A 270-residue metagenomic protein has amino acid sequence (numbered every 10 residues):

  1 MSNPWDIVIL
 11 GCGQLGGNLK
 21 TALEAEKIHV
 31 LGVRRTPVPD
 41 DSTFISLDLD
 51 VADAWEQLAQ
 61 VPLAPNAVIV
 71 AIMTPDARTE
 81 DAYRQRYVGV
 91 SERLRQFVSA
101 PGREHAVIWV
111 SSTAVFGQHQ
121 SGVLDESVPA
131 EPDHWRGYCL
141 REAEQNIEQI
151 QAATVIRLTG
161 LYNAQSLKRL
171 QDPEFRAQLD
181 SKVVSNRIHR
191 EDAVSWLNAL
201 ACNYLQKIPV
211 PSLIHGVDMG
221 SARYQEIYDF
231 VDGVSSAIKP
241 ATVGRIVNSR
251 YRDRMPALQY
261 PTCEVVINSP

Functional and structural regions predicted by a protein language model:
G16-G17: N-terminal Rossmann-fold NAD(P) dinucleotide-binding loop
T43-P65: Conserved Rossmann-fold cofactor-binding substructure of NAD(P)-dependent oxidoreductases
N66-I108, E142: NAD(P)-cofactor binding segment of oxidoreductase domains
R95-D133: Conserved Rossmann-fold NAD(P)-dependent oxidoreductase catalytic core, especially the SDR/UDP-sugar
S112, Q145-A164: Conserved beta-loop-beta element that borders a ligand/cofactor-binding pocket
V155-L158, S166-K168, A177-C202: Substrate-positioning beta->alpha
V194-G244: Mid/C-terminal beta-alpha module of Rossmann-like enzyme folds, strongest in SDR-family dehydrogenases/epimerases
S236-P270: C-terminal amphipathic/interface module of NAD(P)-dependent oxidoreductases and related NAD-binding regulators
